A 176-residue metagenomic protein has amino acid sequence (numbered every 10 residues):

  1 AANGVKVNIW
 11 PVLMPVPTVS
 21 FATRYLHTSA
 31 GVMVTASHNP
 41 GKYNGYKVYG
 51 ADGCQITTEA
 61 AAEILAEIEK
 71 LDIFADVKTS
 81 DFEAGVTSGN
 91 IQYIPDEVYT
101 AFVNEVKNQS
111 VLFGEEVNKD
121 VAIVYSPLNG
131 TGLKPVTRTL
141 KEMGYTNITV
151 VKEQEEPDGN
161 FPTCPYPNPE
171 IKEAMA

Functional and structural regions predicted by a protein language model:
A1-Y43, T139-A176: N-terminal small/polar loop signature for handling phosphorylated ligands or for N-terminal nucleophile
N44-A174: Gly/Ser/Thr-enriched, mixed-charge loops and adjacent short helices that form phosphate/oxyanion-binding elements
